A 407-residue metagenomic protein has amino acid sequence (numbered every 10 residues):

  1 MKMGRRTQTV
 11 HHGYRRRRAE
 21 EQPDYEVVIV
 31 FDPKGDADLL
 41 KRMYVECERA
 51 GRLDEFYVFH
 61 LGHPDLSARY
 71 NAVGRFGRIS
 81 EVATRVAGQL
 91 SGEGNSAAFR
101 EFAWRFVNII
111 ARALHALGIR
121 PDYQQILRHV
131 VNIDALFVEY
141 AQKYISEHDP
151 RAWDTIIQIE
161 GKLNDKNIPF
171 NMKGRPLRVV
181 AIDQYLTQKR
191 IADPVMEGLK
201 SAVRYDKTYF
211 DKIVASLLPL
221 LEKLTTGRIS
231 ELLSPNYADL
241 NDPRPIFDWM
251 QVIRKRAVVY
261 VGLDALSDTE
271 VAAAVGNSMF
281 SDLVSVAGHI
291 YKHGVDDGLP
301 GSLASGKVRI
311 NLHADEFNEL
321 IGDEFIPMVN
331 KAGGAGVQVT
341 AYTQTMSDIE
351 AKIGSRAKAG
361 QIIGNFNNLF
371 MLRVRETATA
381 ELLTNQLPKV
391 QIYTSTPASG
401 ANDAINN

Functional and structural regions predicted by a protein language model:
M1-V337: P-loop NTPase motor domains
R15, A98-R105, I109-R112, D248-Q251 (+3 more regions): P-loop NTPase motor core of the ASCE superfamily
D32-K34, Y342-M346, V374-E376: A short beta-strand-to-loop transition that corresponds to the Sensor-1 phosphate-sensing loop of AAA+ P-loop ATPases
D36-D38, P64-L66, M346-E350, A378-T379: Short gly/pro/ser/thr-enriched loop/turn and capping motifs at secondary-structure boundaries
A332-I353: Sensor-1/coupling segment of RecA-like P-loop NTPase cores
